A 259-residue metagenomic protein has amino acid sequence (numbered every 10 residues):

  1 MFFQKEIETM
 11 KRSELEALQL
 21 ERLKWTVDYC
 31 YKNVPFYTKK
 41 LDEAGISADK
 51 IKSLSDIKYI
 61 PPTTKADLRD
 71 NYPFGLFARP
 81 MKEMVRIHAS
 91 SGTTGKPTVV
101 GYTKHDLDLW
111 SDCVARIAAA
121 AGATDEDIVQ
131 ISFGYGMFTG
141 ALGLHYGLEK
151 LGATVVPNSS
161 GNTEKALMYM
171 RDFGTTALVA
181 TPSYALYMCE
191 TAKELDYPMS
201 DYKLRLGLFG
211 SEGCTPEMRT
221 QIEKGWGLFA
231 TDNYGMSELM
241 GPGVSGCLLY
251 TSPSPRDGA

Functional and structural regions predicted by a protein language model:
M1-A89, T94-D112, A119-A120: Nucleotide 5′-phosphate-binding alpha/beta core
C30, L178, G235: Residue-level signal for inorganic ion chemistry
V100, K104-I117, I128-Y187: AMP-binding/adenylate-forming
A123-D127: Short helix-loop-beta connector
A192-M199: Phosphate/pyrophosphate-binding loops at sites that engage ATP/ADP/AMP, CoA/4′-phosphopantetheine, polyphosphate
M199-L248: Gly/Ser/Thr-rich phosphate-binding loop
Y250-A259: Single conserved hydrophobic/aromatic residue that forms the stacking wall/gate of nucleotide- or nucleobase-binding
